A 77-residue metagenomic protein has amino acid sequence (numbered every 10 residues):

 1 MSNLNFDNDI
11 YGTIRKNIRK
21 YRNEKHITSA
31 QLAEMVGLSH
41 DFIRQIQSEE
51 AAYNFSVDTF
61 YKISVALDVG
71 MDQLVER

Functional and structural regions predicted by a protein language model:
S2-E24: A short, Lys/Arg-rich alpha-helix, primarily the initiator
I18, L32-A33, I43-I46, L74: Conserved hydrophobic/aromatic packing and binding residues within compact polymer-binding modules
R19, A30, Y61: Residues within the helices of the helix-turn-helix
R22, A33, S64: The alpha-helix within a helix-turn-helix
T28, S39-F42, S56, G70: Short coil turns linking two alpha-helices in DNA-binding domains
G37-Y53: Recognition helix of helix-turn-helix/homeodomain-like DNA-binding domains that insert into the DNA major groove
E50-V65: Short, basic-rich loop-to-helix N-cap that marks the start of a DNA-contacting helix
D68-R77: Short C-terminal boundary/hinge segments that cap the last helix of small helical domains
